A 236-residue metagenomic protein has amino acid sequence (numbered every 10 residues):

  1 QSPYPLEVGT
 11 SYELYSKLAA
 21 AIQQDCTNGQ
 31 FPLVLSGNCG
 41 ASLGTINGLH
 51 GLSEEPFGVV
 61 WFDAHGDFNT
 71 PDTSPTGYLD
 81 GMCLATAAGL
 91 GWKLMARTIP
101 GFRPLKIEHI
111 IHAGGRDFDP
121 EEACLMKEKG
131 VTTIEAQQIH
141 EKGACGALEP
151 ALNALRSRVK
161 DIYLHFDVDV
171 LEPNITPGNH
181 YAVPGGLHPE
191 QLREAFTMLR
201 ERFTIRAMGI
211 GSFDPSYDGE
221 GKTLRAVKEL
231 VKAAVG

Functional and structural regions predicted by a protein language model:
Q1-G236: Conserved alpha-helical scaffold segments that buttress catalytic/binding sites
